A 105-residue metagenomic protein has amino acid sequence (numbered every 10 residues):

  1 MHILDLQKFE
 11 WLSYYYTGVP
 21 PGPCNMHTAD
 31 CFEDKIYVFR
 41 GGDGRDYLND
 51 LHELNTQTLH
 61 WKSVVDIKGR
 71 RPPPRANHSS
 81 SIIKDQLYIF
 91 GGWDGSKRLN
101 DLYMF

Functional and structural regions predicted by a protein language model:
M1-F105: Kelch-like beta-propeller repeat domains
